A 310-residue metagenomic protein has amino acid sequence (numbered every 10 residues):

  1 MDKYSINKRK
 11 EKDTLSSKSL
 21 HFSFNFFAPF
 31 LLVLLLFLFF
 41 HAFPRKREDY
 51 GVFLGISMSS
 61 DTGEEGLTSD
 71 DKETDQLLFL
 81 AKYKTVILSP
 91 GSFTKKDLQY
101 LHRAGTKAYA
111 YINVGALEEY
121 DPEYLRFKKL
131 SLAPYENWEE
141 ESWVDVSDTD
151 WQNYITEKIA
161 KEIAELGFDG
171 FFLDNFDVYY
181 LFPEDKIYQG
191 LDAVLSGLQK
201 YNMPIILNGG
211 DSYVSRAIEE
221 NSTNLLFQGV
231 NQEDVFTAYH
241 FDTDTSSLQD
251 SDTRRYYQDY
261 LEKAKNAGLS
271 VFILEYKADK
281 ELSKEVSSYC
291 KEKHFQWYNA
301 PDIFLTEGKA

Functional and structural regions predicted by a protein language model:
M1-L20: N-terminal Lys/Arg-rich, disordered targeting/topogenic segments
S23-L32: Hydrophobic H-region at the start of alpha-helical membrane spans
N25, F37-A310: Glycan-processing catalytic domains of CAZymes
